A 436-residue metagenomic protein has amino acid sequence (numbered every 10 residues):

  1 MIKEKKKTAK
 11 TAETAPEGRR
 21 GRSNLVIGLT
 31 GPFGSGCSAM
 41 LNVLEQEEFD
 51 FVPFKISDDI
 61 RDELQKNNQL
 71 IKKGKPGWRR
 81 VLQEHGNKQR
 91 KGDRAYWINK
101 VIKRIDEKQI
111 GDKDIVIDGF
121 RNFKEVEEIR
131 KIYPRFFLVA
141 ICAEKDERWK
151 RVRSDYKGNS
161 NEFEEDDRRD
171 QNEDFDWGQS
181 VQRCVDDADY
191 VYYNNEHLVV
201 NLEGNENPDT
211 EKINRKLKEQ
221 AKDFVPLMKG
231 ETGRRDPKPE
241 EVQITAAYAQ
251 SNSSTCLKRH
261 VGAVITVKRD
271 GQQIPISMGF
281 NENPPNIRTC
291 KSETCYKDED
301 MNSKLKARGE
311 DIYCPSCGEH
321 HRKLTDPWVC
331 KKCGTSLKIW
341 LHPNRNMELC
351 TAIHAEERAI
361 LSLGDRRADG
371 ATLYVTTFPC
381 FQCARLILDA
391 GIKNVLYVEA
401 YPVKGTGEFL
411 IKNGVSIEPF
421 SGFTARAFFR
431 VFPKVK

Functional and structural regions predicted by a protein language model:
P32: P-loop (Walker A) phosphate-binding loop of NTP-binding proteins
C37: Conserved lysine of the Walker
M40: Hydrophobic positions on the alpha1 helix immediately C-terminal to the Walker A/P-loop
F51-I115, R121, E127: ATP-dependent small-molecule kinase phosphotransfer cores that center on conserved nucleotide phosphate-binding segments
Y96, V126, R153-F224: Small-molecule kinase domains that catalyze NTP-dependent phosphoryl transfer to phosphate-bearing small molecules
D118-F120, R130-Y156: Conserved phosphate-donor/acceptor-positioning beta-strand/loop module used by diverse small-molecule
R235-V261: Short, basic/aromatic recognition patches
Q273-R430: Zn2+-dependent cytidine deaminase-like catalytic core
